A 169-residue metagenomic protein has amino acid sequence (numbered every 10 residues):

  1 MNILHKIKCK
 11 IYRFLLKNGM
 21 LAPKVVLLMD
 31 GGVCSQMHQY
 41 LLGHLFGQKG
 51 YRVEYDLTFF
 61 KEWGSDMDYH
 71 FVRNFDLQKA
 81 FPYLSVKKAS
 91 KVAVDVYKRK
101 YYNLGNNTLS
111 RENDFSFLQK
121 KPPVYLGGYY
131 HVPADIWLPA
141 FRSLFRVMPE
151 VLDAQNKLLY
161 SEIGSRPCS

Functional and structural regions predicted by a protein language model:
M1-K17: Short hydrophobic helices that act as membrane-entry/anchoring signals
G19-P23, G64-S169: Secretory-pathway luminal glycosyltransferase catalytic domains
A22-Y69: N-terminal pre-catalytic "stem/leader" segment of glycosyltransferase-like enzymes
